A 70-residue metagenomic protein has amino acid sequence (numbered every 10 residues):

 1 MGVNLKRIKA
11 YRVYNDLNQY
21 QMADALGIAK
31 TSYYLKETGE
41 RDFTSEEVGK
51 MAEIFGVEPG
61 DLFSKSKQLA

Functional and structural regions predicted by a protein language model:
G2, A10-Y14, L35, E53 (+1 more regions): Short, charged recognition helix plus adjacent turn of helix-turn-helix-like nucleic-acid-binding domains
K6-A25: Short basic helix-loop element that most often maps to the first helix and adjoining turn of HTH DNA-binding modules
G27, K50-E53: Charge- and polar-rich, low-complexity intrinsically disordered segments of small proteins and propeptides that act as
I28-D42: Recognition helix of helix-turn-helix/homeodomain-like DNA-binding domains that insert into the DNA major groove
E40-K50, L69: Short, basic-rich loop-to-helix N-cap that marks the start of a DNA-contacting helix
